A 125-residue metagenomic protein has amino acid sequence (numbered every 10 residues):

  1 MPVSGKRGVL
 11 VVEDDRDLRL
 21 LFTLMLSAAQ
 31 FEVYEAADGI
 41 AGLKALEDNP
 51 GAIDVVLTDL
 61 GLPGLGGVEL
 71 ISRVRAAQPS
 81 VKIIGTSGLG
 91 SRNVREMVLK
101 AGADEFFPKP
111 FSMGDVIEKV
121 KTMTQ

Functional and structural regions predicted by a protein language model:
M1-L10, R16, G114-Q125: Non-catalytic signal-transmission and effector/linker regions of two-component phosphorelay proteins
R16-E35: Two-component/phosphorelay signaling modules centered on CheY-like receiver
R19, L60-P63, S91: The feature encodes the CheY-like receiver
E35, L62-L65, K100: Residue-level signal for the "D+5" position in two-component response regulator receiver
D38-A41, G66-E69: Acidic catalytic/metal-coordinating carboxylates
G51-L57, L62: Active-site beta3 strand of CheY-like receiver
E69, G90-F107, E118: Alpha4 helix (beta4-alpha4-beta5 surface) of REC/receiver domains from two-component response regulators
